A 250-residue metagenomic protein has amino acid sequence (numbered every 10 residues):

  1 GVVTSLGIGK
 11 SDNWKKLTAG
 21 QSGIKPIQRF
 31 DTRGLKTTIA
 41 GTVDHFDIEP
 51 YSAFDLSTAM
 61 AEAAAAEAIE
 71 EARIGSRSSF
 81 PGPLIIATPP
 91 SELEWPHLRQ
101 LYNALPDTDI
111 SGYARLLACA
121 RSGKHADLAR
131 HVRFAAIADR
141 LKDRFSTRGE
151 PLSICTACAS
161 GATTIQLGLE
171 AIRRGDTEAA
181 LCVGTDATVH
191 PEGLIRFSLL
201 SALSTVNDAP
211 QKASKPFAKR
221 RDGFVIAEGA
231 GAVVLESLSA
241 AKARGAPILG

Functional and structural regions predicted by a protein language model:
G1, S5-L6, N13: Generic N-terminal segment detector
V3, A19-Q28, T32, K36 (+1 more regions): Condensing-enzyme catalytic core mediating Claisen C-C bond formation in acyl metabolism
V3-T4, S91, A187, A241: Short strand->helix junction
S5, A129, A157: Glycine-rich phosphate/pyrophosphate-binding beta-alpha loops
G9-G20: Short Gly/aromatic-enriched secondary-structure transition segments
T18-L152, T185-L194: Conserved beta-ketoacyl condensing-enzyme motif
A61-E71, F134-F145, L152-D186, F224-A246: Active-site-proximal alpha-helical scaffold in enzymes
D176-F217, R221: Acyl-CoA/ACP chain-elongation machinery
